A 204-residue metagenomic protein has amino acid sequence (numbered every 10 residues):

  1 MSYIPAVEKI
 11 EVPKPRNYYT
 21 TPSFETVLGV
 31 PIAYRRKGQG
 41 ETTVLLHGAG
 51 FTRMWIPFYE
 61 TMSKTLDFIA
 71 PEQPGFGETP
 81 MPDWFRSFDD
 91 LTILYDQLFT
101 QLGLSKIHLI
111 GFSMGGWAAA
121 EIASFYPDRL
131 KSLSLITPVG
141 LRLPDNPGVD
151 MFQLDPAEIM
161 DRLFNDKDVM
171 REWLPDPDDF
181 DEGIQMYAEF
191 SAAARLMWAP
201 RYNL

Functional and structural regions predicted by a protein language model:
M1-S23: An N-terminal hydrophobic leader/cap segment in hydrolases
T26-P80: Conserved HGGG/HGGXW glycine-rich cap/lid loop of the alpha/beta-hydrolase fold
V27, I69-I110: Active-site loop/oxyanion-hole signature of alpha/beta-hydrolase fold enzymes
T42, D67, S105-H108, R129-S132: Structural signature of beta-strand start/N-cap positions in the alpha/beta core of ABC transporter nucleotide-binding
W55-I56, T79-F85, P144-P147: Conserved catalytic-core motifs of eukaryotic protein kinase domains, centered on the activation segment
T79, S113, T137: Catalytic nucleophile serine of serine hydrolases, specifically the conserved "nucleophile elbow" pentapeptide
W117-F125, L130-R162: Flexible "cap/lid" loop of the alpha/beta hydrolase fold
L143-F152, P156-L204: Conserved alpha/beta-hydrolase catalytic His-Asp/Glu region
